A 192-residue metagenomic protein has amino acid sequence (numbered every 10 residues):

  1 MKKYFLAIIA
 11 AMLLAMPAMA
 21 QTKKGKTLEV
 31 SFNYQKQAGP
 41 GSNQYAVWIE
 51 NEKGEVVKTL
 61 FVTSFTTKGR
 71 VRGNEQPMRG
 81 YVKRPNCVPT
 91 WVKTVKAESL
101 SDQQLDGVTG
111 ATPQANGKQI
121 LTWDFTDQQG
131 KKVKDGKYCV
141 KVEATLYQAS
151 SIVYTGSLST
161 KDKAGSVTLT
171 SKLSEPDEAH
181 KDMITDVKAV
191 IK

Functional and structural regions predicted by a protein language model:
M1-K23: Bacterial Sec-dependent N-terminal signal peptides
F5-L6, R79, P85, K188: Low-complexity, intrinsically disordered short peptide segments enriched in small/polar/basic residues
A7-I9, K36, T112: Residues embedded in well-ordered secondary-structure elements
Q21-G69, A149-K192: Primarily secretory-pathway and cell-envelope proteins
Y45-A46, T122, K141: Conserved beta-strand and immediately adjacent loop positions that scaffold enzyme active sites
E52-K134: Structured domain cores in non-transmembrane regions
K137-C139: Short, conserved beta-strand segments of beta-strand-rich sandwich/propeller modules, principally
E143-Y147: Beta-strand-rich extracellular modules
